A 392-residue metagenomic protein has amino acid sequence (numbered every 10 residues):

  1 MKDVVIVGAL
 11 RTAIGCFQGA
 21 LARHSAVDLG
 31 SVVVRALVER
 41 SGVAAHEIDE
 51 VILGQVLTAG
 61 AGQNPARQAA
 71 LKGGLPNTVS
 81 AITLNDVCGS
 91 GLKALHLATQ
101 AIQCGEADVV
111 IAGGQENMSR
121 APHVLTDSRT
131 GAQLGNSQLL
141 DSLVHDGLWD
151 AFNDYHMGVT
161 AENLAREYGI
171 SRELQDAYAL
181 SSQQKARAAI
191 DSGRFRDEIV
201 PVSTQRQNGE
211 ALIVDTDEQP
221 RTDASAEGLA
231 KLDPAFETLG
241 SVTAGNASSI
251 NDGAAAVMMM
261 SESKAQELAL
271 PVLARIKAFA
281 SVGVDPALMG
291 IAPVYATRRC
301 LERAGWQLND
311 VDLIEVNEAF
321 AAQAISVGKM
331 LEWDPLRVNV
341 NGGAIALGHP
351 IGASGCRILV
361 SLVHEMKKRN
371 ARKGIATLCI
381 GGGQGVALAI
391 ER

Functional and structural regions predicted by a protein language model:
M1-A61, P65-G73, S80, T160-R172 (+5 more regions): Conserved active-site "lid/cap" helical segment
M1-H24, A36, L139, S225-I291 (+5 more regions): Condensing-enzyme catalytic core mediating Claisen C-C bond formation in acyl metabolism
R11-T12, A22-V32, R40, L174-E267 (+2 more regions): N-terminal extracellular/periplasmic Venus flytrap/periplasmic-binding protein-like
H46-G54, A81-N85, V110-Q115, L174-S181 (+5 more regions): Beta-strand segments within the central parallel beta-sheet cores of soluble alpha/beta enzyme folds
Q55-V110, F152-H156, D223-S249, M330-R357 (+2 more regions): Conserved catalytic cysteine-centered active-site region of acyl-thioester-dependent Claisen-condensing enzymes
D86-E116, V159, A165-R194, A256-S263 (+3 more regions): Active-site-proximal alpha-helical scaffold in enzymes
V109-N163: Flexible glycine-/small-residue-enriched beta->alpha junction loops that bind anionic phosphate/pyrophosphate groups
T160-E162, E198, R206, K277-A346: Active-site pocket-lining segment
